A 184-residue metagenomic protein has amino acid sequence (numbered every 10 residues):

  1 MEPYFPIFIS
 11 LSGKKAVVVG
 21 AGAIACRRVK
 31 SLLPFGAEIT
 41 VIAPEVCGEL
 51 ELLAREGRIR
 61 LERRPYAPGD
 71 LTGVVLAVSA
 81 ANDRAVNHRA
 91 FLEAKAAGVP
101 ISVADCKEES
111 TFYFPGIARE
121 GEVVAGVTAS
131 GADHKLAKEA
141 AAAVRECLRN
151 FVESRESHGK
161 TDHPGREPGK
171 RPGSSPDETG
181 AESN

Functional and structural regions predicted by a protein language model:
M1-A54: Hydrophobic, well-ordered beta-alpha structural blocks that scaffold small-molecule cofactor pockets
A23-I24, A85, G131: Residue-level detector of alpha-helix initiation sites
I39, L61, P100-I101: Hydrophobic beta-strand scaffold residues
A43, L61-P65, D105: Short loop/edge segments at beta-strand edges and connector loops that shape dinucleotide/nucleotide cofactor-binding
R55-G69: Glycine-rich, highly charged phosphate/nucleotide-binding loops
L76-A81, N87-Y113: ADP-ribose/adenylate-binding Rossmann-like module
A118-G165, G169-R171, D177: Adenosine-phosphate binding glycine-rich loop
R149, A181-N184: Intrinsically disordered, low-complexity regions enriched in acidic/Ser/Thr/Pro/Gln residues
